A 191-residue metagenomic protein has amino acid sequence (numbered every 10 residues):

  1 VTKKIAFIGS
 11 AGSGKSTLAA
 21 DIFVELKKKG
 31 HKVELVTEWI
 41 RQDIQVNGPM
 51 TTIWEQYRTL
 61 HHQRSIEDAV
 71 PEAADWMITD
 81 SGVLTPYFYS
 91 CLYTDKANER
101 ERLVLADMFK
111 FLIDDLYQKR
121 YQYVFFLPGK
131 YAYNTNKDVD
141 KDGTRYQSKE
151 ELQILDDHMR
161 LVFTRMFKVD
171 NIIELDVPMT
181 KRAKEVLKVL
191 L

Functional and structural regions predicted by a protein language model:
V1-K4: Extreme N-terminal, non-catalytic leader segments that precede Walker-type/kinase nucleotide-binding cores
F7: Hydrophobic anchor at the beta1->P-loop junction of P-loop NTPases
G12: Walker A (P-loop) phosphate-binding loop of P-loop NTPases
K15: Conserved lysine of the Walker
A20-S65: Conserved substrate/cofactor phosphate-moiety recognition/catalytic segment in nucleotide-dependent phosphotransferases
E38-I40, D80-V83, F88, F125-Y131: Short loop/turn segments at strand-loop or loop-helix junctions that form parts of catalytic or ligand-binding pockets
G48-E99: Conserved nucleotide-sensing/catalytic segment adjacent to the nucleotide-binding pocket in NTP-handling enzymes
Y93-T164, N171-V177, K181: A glycine- and Lys/Arg-enriched "phosphate-lid" helix/loop adjacent to the NTP-binding pocket of small-molecule kinases
